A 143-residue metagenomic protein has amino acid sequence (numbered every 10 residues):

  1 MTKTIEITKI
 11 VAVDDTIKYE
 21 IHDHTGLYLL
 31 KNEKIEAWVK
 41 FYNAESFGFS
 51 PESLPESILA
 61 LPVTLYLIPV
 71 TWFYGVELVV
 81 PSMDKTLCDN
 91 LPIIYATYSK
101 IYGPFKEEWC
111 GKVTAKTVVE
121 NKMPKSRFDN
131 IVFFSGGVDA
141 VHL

Functional and structural regions predicted by a protein language model:
M1-D129: RNA-binding accessory domains that recognize and position tRNA/RNA substrates
S126-L143: Glycine- and small hydrophobic-enriched segments that form the cores of compact globular domains
